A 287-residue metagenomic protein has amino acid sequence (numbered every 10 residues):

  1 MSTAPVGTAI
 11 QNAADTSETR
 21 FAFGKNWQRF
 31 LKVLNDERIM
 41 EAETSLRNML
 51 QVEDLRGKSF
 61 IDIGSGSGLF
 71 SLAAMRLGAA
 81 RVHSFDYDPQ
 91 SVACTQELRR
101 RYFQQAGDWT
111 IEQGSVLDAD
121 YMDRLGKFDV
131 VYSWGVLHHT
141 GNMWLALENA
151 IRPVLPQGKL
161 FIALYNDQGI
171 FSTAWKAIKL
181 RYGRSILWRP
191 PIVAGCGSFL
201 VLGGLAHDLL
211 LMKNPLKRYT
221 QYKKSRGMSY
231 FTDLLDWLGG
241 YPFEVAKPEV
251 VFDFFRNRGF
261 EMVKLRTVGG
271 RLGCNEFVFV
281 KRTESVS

Functional and structural regions predicted by a protein language model:
E37-R56: Conserved alpha-helix/loop element of class I SAM-dependent methyltransferases that forms part of the SAM/SAH-binding
K58-G64: Conserved class I S-adenosyl-L-methionine
G68-L72: Glycine-rich SAM-binding Motif I of class I
A73-D118: Class I SAM-dependent methyltransferase SAM/SAH-binding core
Y121-V130: A short acidic, Gly/Pro-enriched loop at the edge of an enzyme's catalytic core that lines a small-molecule cofactor
V130-G141: A short SAM/SAH-binding and catalytic strip from SAM-dependent methyltransferases
W144-P156: A short glycine-rich, Lys/Arg-flanked "PGG" loop and its adjoining helix->strand segment in the class I
F161-P191, D208: Conserved class I S-adenosyl-L-methionine
